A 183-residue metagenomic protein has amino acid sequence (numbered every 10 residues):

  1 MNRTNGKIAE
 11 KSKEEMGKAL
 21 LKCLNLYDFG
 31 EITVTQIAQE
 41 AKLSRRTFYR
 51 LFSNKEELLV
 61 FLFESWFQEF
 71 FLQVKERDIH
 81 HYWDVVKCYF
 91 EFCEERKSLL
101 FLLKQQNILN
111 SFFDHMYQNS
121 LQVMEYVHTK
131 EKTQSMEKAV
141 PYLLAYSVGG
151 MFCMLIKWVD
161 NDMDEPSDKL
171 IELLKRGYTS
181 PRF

Functional and structural regions predicted by a protein language model:
M1-Y27, E31-I32, Q36, E40: Basic, helix-initiating cap at the start of DNA-binding domains
K11-K22, E40, E57-H80, D84 (+2 more regions): Alpha-helical structural segments
K22-F29, Q73, R77, R96 (+1 more regions): Basic, amphipathic alpha-helical hairpins
E31, N54-L59: Short amphipathic alpha-helical segment with a characteristic S/N-K-E followed by hydrophobic residues
K42-F52, M151: Short hydrophobic/aromatic patch on the recognition helix
I79-S98, A145, D168: Amphipathic alpha-helical segments that line or abut small-molecule/effector binding pockets and mediate allosteric
C88, I108-G149, C153: Amphipathic alpha-helical packing segments from all-alpha helical-bundle domains
G149, K157-F183: C-terminal peripheral helix-coil segments that are non-catalytic and often amphipathic
